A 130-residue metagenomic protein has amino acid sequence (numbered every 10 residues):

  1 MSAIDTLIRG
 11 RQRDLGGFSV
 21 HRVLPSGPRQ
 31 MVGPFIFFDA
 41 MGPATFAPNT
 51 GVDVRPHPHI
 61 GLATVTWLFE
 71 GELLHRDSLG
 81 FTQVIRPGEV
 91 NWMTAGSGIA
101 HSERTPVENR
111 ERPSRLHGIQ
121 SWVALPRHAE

Functional and structural regions predicted by a protein language model:
M1-G10: Short, Gly/Pro- and small/polar-rich lid/capping loops
R13-F69, G118: A short glycine-rich, His/Asp/Glu-containing loop-to-beta-strand
V65-P87, S102: A short beta-strand-loop-beta hairpin characteristic of the jelly-roll/cupin
S97-H101: Short, charged beta-turn/beta-strand-edge "cap" motif at the junction between a beta-strand and an adjacent loop
R104-R115: Short, compositionally biased
H117, A124-E130: Conserved, well-structured core segments that form or line functional sites
